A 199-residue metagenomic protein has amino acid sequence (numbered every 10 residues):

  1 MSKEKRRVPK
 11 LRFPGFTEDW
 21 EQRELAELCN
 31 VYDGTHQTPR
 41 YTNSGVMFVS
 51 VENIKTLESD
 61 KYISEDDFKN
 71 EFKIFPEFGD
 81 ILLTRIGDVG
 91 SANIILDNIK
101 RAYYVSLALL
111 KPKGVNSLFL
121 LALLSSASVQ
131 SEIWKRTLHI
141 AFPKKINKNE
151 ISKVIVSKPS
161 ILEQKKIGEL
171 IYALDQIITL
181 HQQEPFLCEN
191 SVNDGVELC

Functional and structural regions predicted by a protein language model:
M1-E18, Q183-C199: Short amphipathic coiled-coil heptad-repeat segments
M1-S2, L11-G15, Q37, A141-P143 (+2 more regions): Short, recurring structural edge motifs at helix starts
L11-T35: Non-catalytic DNA-recognition/assembly elements of restriction-modification systems
W20-R23, I167, I178: Short sequence segments immediately N-terminal to proteolytic processing junctions that release a mature
R23, D60-K61, L180-N190: Short, tandemly repeated low-complexity microdomains enriched for cysteine and small residues
A26-K158: DNA target-recognition domains and sequence-specific DNA-contacting regions of bacterial/archaeal
G168-Y172, Q176, Q183: Acidic/polar-enriched heptad-repeat coiled-coil alpha-helices, especially the parallel dimerization/signal-relay stalks
